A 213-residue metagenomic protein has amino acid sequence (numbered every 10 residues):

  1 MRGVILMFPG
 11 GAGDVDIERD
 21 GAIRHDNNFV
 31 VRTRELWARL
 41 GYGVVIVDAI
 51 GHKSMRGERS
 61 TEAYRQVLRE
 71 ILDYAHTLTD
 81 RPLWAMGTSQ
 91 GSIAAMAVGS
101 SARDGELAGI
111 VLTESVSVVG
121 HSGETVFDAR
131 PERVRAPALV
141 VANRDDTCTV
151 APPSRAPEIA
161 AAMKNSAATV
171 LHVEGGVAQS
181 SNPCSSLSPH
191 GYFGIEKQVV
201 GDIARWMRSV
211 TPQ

Functional and structural regions predicted by a protein language model:
M1-L36: Short, surface-exposed "cap/lid" segments of acyl-processing enzymes
D16-N27, V150-P153, C184-P189: Short, flexible/disordered intra-domain loops and linkers
R19-R24, T33, K53-E62, A142-D145 (+1 more regions): Second-shell loop/turn segments in exported
F29-T33, M55-L78: Alpha/beta-hydrolase active-site loop
R34-S54: Conserved alpha/beta-hydrolase
D73-R133: Primarily recognizes the serine-hydrolase "nucleophile elbow" in alpha/beta-hydrolase and SGNH/GDSL folds
G109-G175: The feature captures the conserved acid-bearing segment of alpha/beta-hydrolase catalytic domains
S166-Q213: C-terminal catalytic histidine-bearing segment of alpha/beta-hydrolase fold enzymes
